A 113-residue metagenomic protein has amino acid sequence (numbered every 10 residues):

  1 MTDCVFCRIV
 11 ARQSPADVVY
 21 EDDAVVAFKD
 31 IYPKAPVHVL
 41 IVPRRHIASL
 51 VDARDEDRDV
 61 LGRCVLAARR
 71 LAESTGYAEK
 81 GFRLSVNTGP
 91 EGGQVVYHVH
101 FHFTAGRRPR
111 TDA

Functional and structural regions predicted by a protein language model:
M1-A113: HIT superfamily nucleotide-processing domains
